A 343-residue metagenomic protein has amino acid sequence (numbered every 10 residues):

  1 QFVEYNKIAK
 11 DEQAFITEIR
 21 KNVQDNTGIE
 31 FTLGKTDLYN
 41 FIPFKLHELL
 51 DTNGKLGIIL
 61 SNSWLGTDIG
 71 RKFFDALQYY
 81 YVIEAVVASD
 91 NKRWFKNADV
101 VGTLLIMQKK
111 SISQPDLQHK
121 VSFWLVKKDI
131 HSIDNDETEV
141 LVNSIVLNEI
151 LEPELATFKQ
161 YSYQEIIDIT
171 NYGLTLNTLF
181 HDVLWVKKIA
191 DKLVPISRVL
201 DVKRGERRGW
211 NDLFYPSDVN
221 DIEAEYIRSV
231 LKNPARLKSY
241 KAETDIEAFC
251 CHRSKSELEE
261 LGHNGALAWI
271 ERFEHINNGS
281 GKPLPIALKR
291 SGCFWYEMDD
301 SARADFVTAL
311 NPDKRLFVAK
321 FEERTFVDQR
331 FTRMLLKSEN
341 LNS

Functional and structural regions predicted by a protein language model:
Q1, S61-W64, G70, A88-N91 (+4 more regions): An acidic- and aromatic-residue-enriched active-site/binding cleft used to recognize and process polar
Q1-V86: SAM-dependent methyltransferase catalytic-core segment centered on the flexible catalytic loop and adjoining short
F2, F95-K96, V100-D221: Polynucleotide-recognition surfaces of large bacterial nucleic-acid defense/processing enzymes
F2-N6, L65-D68, W94, S113-D116 (+2 more regions): Short catalytic/ligand-binding loop motif for oxyanion handling, primarily in non-cytosolic enzymes, centered on
N53-I58, E84-A85, L104, E247 (+1 more regions): Beta-sheet entry/capping signal
I59, I106-Q108, A309, L335: Short hydrophobic/aromatic beta-strand micro-patches that form the beta-sheet surface supporting nucleotide- or nucleic
S89-W94, G292-Y296: Short, solvent-exposed loop/turn elements at beta->coil junctions and helix N-caps that rim active or binding pockets
I169, L174-S343: Polybasic, glycine- and aromatic-enriched phosphate-binding surface used to engage nucleic acids
